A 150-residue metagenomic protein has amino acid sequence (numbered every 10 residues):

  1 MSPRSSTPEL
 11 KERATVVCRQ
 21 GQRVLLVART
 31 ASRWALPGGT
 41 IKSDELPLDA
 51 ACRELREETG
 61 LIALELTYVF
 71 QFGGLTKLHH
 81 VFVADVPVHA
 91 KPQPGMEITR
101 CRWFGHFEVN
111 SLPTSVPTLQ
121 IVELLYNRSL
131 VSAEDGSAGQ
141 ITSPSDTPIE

Functional and structural regions predicted by a protein language model:
M1-V24: Conserved N-terminal beta-strand and adjoining loop/helix that marks the start of the Nudix/MutT-like hydrolase domain
K11, R19, A63, T76-H79: Short connector loops at helix/strand junctions that flank enzyme active sites, especially segments positioning acidic
R19-E57: Conserved Nudix-box catalytic region and its N-terminal flanking loop in Nudix hydrolases and closely related
I41-K42, E108-N110: Short histidine/acidic/glycine/proline-rich micro-motifs that form metal- and phosphate-coordinating active-site loops
S43-D44, P94, T114: Residue-level signature of the cytosolic catalytic core of signaling kinases
L61-F72: A short coil-to-beta-strand element that immediately follows conserved catalytic motifs
F72-E108, P117-L130: Active-site-adjacent beta-strand/loop module that shapes the phosphate/pyrophosphate-binding cleft
P117-E150: Charged phosphate-binding loop/patch that engages nucleotide di/tri-phosphates or the phosphate backbone of nucleic
